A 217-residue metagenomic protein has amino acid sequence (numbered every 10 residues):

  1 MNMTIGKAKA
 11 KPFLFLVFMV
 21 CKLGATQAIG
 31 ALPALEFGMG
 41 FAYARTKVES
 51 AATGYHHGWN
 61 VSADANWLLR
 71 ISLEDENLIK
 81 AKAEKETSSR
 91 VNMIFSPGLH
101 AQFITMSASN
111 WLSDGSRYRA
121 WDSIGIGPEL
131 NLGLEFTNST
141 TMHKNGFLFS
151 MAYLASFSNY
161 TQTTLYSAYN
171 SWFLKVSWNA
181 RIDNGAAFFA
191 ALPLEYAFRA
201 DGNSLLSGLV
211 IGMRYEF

Functional and structural regions predicted by a protein language model:
M1-A34: Cleavable N-terminal export/targeting peptides
A25-K82, A108, L206-V210, R214-E216: Short glycine/proline- and aromatic-enriched beta-strand/turn motifs that initiate or cap beta-hairpins
Q27-A34, R70-F95, T137-F147, R181-F188: Short loop/turn motifs that connect adjacent beta-strands in outer-membrane beta-barrel proteins
L32-G38, T46-Y55, L165-F217: Predominantly the C-terminal beta-signal and adjacent terminal strand-loop region of outer-membrane beta-barrel
L35-F41, A63, F95-L99, P128-L130 (+4 more regions): Membrane-embedded beta-strand positions of outer-membrane beta-barrel proteins
F41-K47, L69, L99-S107, L134-F136 (+4 more regions): Transmembrane beta-strands of outer-membrane beta-barrel pores
R45-W59, I79-V91, A101-I124, A155-A168 (+1 more regions): Flexible, solvent-exposed loop segments that connect beta-strands
V61-L73, K82-E84, I126-N138, N170-I182 (+1 more regions): Feature captures outer-membrane beta-barrel proteins of Gram-negative bacteria and organelles
